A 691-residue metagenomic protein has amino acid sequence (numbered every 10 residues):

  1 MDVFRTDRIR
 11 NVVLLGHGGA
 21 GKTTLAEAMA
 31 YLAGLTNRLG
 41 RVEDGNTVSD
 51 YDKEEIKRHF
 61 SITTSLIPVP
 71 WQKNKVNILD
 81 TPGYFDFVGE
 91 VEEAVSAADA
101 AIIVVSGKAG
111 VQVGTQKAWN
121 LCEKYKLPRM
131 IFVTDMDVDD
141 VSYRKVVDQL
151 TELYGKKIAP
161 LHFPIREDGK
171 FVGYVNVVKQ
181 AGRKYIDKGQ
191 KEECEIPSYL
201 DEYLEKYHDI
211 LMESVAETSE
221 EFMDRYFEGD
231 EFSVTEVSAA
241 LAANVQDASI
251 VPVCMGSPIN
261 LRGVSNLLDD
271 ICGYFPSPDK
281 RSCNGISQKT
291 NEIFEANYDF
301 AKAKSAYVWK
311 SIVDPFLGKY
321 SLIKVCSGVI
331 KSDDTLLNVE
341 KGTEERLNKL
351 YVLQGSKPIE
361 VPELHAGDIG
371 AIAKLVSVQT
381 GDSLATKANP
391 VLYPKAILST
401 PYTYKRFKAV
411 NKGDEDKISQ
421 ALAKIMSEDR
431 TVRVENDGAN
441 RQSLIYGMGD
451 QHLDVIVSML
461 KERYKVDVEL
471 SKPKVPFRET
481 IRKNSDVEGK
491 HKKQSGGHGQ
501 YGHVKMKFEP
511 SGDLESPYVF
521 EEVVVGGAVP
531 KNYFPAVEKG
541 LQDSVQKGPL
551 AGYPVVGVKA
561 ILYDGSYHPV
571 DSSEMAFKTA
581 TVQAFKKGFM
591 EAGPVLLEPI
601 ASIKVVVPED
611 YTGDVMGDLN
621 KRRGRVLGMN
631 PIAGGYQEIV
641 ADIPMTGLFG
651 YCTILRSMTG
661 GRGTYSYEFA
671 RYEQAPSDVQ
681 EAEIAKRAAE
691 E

Functional and structural regions predicted by a protein language model:
M1-E691: Structural and coupling elements of P-loop NTPases
